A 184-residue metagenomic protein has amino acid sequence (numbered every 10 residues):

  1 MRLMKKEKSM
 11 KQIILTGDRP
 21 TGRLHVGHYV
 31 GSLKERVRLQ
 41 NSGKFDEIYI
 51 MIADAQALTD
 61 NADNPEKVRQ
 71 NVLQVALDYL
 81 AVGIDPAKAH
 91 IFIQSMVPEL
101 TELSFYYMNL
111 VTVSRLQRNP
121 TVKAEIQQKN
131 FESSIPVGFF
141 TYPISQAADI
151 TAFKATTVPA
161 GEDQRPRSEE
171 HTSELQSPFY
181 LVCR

Functional and structural regions predicted by a protein language model:
M1-T21, Q40-D46, L77, P86-A89 (+2 more regions): Non-catalytic terminal extensions that flank enzyme cores
V26-I50: Histidine-anchored nucleotide/phosphate-binding helix
E47-T59: Short, conserved active-site loops that position catalytic residues or coordinate cofactors/metal ions across diverse
L58-A76, E102-M108: Glycine-rich loop at the start of a catalytic domain that most often binds anionic cofactors/ligands
A87-T101, P120-K129: Short, glycine/charge-rich beta-strand/loop segments that flank catalytic centers and engage negatively charged groups
V111-V122: Acidic, His- and aromatic-enriched active-site or binding-groove loops in soluble protein domains that engage sugars
K123-L175, R184: Active-site cores that bind ATP or allylic diphosphates and position pyrophosphate for catalysis
F179-Y180: Aromatic (phenylalanine/tyrosine) cluster motif
